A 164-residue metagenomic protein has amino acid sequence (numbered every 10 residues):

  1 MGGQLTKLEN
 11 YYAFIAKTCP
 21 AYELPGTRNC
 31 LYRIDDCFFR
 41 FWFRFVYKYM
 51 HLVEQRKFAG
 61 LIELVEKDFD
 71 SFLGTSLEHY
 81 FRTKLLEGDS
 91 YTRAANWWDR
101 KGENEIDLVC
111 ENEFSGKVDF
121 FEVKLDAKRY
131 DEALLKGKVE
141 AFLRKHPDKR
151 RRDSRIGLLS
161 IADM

Functional and structural regions predicted by a protein language model:
M1-A16: Short amphipathic alpha-helical interaction segments
K7, A21-M164: A cross-kingdom feature that marks ATP-driven nucleic-acid transaction machinery
